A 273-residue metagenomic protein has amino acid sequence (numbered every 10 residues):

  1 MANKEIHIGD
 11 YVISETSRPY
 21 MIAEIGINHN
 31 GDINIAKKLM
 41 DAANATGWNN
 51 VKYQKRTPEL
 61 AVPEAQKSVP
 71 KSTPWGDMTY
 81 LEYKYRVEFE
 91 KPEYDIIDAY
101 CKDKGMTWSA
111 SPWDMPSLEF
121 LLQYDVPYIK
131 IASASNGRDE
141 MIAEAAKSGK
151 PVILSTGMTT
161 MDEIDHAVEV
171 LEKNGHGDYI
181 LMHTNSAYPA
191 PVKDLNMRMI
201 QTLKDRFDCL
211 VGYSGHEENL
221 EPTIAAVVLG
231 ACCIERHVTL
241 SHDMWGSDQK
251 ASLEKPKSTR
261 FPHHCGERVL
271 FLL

Functional and structural regions predicted by a protein language model:
M1-L273: Catalytic cores and adjacent flexible loops of soluble metabolic enzymes that perform enolate/carbanion chemistry on
